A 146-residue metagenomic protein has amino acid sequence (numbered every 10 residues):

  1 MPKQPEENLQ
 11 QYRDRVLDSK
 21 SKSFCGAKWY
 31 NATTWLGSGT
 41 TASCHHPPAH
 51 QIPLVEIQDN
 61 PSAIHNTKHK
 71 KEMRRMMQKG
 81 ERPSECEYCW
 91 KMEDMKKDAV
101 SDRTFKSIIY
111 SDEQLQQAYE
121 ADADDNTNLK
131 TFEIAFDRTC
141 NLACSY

Functional and structural regions predicted by a protein language model:
P2-S107, N128-L129: Accessory C-terminal segments flanking Radical SAM cores
G37-T40, D137-A143: Short, solvent-exposed loop/edge-beta patches enriched in aromatic
E87-Y88, L142-Y146: C-type cytochrome heme c attachment motif
F105-D122: Short microdomains enriched in Cys/His and/or Lys/Arg
A121-L129, S145: Conserved N-terminal glycine/acidic-rich loop preference
T127-T139: Core AdoMet radical
